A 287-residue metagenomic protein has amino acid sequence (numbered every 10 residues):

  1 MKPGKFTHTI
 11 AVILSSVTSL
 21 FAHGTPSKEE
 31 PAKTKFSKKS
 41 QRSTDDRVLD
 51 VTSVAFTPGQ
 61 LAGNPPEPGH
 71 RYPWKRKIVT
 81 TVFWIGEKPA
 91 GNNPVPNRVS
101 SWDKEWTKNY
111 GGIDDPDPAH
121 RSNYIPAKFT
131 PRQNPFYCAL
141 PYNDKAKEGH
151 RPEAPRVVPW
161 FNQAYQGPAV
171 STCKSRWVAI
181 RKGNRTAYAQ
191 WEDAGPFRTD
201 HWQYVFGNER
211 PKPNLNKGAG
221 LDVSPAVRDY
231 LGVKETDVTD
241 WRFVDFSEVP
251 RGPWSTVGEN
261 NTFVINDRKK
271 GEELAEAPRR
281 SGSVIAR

Functional and structural regions predicted by a protein language model:
K2-G24: Sec-dependent N-terminal signal peptides
H23-R287: Secreted/periplasmic proteins
